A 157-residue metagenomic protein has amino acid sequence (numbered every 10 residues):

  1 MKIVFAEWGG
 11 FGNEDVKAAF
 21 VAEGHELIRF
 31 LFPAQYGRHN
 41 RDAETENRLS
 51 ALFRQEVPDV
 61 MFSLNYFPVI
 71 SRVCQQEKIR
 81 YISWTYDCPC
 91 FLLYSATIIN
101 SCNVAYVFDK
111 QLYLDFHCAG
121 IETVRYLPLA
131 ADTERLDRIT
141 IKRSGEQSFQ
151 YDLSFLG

Functional and structural regions predicted by a protein language model:
M1-K78: N-terminal pre-catalytic "stem/leader" segment of glycosyltransferase-like enzymes
K78-G157: Catalytic core of nucleotide-activated saccharide and alditol-phosphate transferases
